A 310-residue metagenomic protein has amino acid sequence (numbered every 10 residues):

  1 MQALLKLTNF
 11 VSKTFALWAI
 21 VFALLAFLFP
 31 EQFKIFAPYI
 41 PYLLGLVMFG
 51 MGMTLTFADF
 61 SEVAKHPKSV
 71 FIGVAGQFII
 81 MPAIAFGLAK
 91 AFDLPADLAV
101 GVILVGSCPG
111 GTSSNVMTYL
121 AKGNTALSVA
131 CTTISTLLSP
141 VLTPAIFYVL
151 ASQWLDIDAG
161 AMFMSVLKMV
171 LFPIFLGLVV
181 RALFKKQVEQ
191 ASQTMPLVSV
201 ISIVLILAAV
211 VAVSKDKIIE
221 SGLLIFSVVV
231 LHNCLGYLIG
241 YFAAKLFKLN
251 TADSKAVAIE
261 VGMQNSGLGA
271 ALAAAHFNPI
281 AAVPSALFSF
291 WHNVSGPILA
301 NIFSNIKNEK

Functional and structural regions predicted by a protein language model:
M1-K310: Alpha-helical transmembrane segments of multi-pass small-molecule/ion transporters
